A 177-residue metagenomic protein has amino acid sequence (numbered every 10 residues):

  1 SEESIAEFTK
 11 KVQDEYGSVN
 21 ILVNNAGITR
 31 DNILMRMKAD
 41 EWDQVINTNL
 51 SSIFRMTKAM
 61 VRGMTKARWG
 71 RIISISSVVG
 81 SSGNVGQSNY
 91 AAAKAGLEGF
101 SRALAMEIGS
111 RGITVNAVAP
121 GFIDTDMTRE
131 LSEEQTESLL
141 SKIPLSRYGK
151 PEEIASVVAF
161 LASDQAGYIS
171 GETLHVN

Functional and structural regions predicted by a protein language model:
I33-L34, E41-I46, T128, L139: Substrate-binding pocket helix/loop in short-chain dehydrogenase/reductase
M35, S82-S88, S110-R111, S146 (+1 more regions): Active-site loop immediately N-terminal to the catalytic Tyr-X3-Lys motif of short-chain dehydrogenase/reductase
T57, A93, S101: Active-site helix of classical SDR
R62, M106-S110, G167: Alpha-helical segment proximal to the catalytic Tyr-Lys
S77: Residue(s) in the substrate-gating loop at a strand-loop-helix junction that position the organic substrate next
G109, T114, I169-G171, N177: Short, small/polar-rich loop/turn modules that mediate ligand/substrate recognition or access, typified
I143-I154, Q165: A conserved structural motif in NAD(P)-dependent oxidoreductases
